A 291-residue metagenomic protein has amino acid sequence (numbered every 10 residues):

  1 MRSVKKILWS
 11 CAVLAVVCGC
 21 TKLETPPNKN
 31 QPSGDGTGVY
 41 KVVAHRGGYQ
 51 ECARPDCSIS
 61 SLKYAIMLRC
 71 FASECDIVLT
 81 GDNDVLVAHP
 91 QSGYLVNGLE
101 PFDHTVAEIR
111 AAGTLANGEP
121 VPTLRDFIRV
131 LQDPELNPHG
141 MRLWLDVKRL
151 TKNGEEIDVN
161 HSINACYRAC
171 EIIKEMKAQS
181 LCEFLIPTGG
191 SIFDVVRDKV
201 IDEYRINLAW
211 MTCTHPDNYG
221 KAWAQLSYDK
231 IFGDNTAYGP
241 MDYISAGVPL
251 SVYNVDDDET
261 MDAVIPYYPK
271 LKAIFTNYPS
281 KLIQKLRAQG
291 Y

Functional and structural regions predicted by a protein language model:
M1-C18: Sec-dependent bacterial lipoprotein signal peptides
C20-Y291: Phosphate-group recognition and catalysis centered on beta-loop-alpha active-site segments
